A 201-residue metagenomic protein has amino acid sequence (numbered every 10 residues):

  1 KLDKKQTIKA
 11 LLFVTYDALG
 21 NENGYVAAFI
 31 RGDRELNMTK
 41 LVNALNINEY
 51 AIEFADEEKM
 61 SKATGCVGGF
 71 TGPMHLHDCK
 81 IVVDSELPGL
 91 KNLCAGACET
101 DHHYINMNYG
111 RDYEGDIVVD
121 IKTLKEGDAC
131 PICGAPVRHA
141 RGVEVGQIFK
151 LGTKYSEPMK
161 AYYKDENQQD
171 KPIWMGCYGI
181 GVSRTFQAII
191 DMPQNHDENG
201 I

Functional and structural regions predicted by a protein language model:
K1-T185, M192-I201: Extended, low-hydrophobicity, polar/charged segments
